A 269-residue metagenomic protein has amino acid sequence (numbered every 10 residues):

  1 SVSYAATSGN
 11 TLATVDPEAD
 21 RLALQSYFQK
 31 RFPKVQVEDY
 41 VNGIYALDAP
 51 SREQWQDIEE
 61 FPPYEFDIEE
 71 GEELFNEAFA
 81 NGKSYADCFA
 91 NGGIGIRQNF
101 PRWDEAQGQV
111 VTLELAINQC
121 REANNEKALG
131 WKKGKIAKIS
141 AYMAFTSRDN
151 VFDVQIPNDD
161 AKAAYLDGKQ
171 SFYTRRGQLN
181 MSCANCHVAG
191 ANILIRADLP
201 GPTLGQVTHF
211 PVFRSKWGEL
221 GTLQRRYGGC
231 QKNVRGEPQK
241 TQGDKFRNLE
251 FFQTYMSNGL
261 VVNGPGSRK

Functional and structural regions predicted by a protein language model:
Y4-E65, E77-K138, F145-D149, Q155 (+1 more regions): Electron-transfer interface patches adjacent to heme c in soluble/periplasmic c-type cytochromes and di-/multiheme
E114, N118, K162-Y165, K169: Hydrophobic core segments within long, regular secondary-structure runs in both alpha- and beta-rich folds
N150-D167: Solvent-exposed, charged amphipathic helical/linker segments at domain boundaries
